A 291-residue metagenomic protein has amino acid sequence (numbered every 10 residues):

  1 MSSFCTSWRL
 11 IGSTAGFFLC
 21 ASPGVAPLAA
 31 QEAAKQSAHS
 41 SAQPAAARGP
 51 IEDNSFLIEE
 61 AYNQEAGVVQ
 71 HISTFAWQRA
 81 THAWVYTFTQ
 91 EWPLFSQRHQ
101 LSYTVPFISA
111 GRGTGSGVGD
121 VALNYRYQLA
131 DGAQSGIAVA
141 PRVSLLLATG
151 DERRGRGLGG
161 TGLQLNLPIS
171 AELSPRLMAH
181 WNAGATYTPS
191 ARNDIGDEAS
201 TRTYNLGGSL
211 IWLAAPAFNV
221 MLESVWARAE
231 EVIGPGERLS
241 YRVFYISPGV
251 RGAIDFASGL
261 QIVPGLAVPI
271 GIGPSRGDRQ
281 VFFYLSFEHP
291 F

Functional and structural regions predicted by a protein language model:
M1-R48: Cleavable N-terminal export/targeting peptides
Q31-F291: Transmembrane beta-barrel domains of Gram-negative outer membranes and organellar outer membranes
